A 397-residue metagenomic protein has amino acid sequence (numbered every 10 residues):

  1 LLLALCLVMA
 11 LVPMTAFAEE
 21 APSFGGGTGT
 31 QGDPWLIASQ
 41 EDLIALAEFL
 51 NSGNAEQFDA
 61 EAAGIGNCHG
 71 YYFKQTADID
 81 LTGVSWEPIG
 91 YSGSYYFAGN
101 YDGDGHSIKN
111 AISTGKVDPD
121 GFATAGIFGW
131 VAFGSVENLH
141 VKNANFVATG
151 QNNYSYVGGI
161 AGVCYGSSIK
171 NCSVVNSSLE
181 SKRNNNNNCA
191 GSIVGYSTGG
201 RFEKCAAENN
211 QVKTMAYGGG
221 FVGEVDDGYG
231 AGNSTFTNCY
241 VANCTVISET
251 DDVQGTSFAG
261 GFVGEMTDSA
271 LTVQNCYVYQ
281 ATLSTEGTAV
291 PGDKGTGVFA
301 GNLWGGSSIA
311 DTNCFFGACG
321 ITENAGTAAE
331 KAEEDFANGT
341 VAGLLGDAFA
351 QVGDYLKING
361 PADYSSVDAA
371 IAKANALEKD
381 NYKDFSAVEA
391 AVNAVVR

Functional and structural regions predicted by a protein language model:
L2-P13: Bacterial N-terminal signal peptides
M14-A18: Sec/Tat signal peptide C-region and signal peptidase I cleavage site
E19-N375, V392, V396: Surface-exposed repetitive/solenoidal architectures
E378-V388: Charged, low-complexity interaction regions
